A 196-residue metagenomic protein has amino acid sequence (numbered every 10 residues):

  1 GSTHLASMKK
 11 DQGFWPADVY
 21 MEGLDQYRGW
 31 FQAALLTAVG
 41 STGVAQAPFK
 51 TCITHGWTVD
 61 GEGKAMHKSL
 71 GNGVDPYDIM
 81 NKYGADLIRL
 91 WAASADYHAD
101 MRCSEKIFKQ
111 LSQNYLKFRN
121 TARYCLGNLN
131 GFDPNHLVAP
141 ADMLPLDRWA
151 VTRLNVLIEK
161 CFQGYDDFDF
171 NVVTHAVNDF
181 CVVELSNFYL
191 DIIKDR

Functional and structural regions predicted by a protein language model:
G1-F132, A150-K194: Structured secondary-structure scaffolds
V138-A141: Generic long, charged, amphipathic alpha-helical segments
D147: Aromatic-rich surface patch/π-platform used for binding flat ligands and interfaces
